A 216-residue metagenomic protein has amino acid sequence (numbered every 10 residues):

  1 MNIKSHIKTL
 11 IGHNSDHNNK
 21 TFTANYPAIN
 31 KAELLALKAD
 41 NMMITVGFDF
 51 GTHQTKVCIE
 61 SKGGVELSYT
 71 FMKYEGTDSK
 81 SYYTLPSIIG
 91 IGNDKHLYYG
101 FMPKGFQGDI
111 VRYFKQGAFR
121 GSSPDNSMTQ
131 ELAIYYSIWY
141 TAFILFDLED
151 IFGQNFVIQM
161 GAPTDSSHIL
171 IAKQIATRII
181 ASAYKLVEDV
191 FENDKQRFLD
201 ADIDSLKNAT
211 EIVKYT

Functional and structural regions predicted by a protein language model:
M1-I44, H53: N-terminal glycine/serine-rich phosphate-binding loop of ATP-dependent small-molecule kinases, especially carbohydrate
M1-K8, G63, L67-A172: Phosphate-binding loop and its immediate beta->loop->alpha context in nucleotide/phosphate-handling enzymes
L34-S68, T216: Gly/Thr-rich phosphate-binding beta-strand-loop-beta motif of the actin/hexokinase/Hsp70
A39-N41, E149-N155, S205-T210: Short helix-terminating capping/connector loops at secondary-structure junctions
V46-F48, F156-T164, I212-Y215: Extended hydrophobic secondary-structure segments that form protein cores and membrane-embedded regions
S166-D194: Carboxylate/His-rich catalytic cores and anion/metal-binding grooves
Y184-V213: Short mixed-charge
